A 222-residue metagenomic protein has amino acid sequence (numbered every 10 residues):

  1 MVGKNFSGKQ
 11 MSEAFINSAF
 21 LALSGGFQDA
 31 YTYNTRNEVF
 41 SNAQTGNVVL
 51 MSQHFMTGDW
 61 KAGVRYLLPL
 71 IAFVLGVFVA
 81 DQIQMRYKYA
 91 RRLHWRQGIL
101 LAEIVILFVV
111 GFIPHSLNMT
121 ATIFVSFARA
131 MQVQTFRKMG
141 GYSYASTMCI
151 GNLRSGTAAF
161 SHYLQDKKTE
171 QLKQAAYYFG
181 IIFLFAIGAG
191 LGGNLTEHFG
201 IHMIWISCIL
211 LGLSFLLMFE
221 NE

Functional and structural regions predicted by a protein language model:
V2-E222: Alpha-helical transmembrane segments of multi-pass membrane proteins
